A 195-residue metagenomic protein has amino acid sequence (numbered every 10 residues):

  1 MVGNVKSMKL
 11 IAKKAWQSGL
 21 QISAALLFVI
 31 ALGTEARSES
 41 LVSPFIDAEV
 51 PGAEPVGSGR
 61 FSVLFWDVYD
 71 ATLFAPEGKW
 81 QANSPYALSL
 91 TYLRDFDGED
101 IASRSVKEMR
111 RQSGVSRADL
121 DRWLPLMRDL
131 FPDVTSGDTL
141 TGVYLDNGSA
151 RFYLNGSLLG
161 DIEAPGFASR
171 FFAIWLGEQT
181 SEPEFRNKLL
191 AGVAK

Functional and structural regions predicted by a protein language model:
M1-S7: Short, Lys/Arg-enriched N-terminal segments with co-localized hydrophobic residues within the first ~10-30 amino acids
M8-S23: Bacterial N-terminal signal peptides that target proteins for export
V29-E35: C-terminal segment of classical bacterial N-terminal signal peptides
R37-L154, L158-K195: Terminal leader/tail segments of proteins
